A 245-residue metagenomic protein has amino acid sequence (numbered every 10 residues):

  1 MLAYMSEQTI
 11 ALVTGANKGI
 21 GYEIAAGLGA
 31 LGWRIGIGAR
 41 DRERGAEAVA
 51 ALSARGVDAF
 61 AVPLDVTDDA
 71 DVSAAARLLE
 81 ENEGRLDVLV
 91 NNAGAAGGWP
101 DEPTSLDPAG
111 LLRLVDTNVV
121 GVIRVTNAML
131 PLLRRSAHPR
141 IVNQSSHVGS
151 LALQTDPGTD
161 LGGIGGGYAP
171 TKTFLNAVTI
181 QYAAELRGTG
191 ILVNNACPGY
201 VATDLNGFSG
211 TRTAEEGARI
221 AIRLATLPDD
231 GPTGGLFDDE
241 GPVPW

Functional and structural regions predicted by a protein language model:
Y4-G36: Canonical Rossmann dinucleotide-binding motif of NAD(H)/NADP(H)-dependent dehydrogenases/reductases, specifically
L31-E47: Conserved glycine-rich Rossmann-like NAD(P)H-binding loop of the short-chain dehydrogenase/reductase
R42-E43, P63-A75: The beta1-alpha1 cofactor-binding region of Rossmann-like NAD(H)/NADP(H)-dependent oxidoreductases
R55-V57, L78-N91, G97-W99, D107: A glycine-rich helix->loop->beta "capping" turn within Rossmann-like NAD(P)(H)-dependent oxidoreductase domains
V90, V125-M129, L133, V178-T179 (+1 more regions): Hydrophobic positions on the long internal alpha-helix of Rossmann-like NAD(P)-dependent oxidoreductase domains
A95-V115, R134-R187: Catalytic loop of short-chain dehydrogenase/reductase
T173-N176, G188, N195-A196, T203 (+1 more regions): C-terminal helical subdomain
